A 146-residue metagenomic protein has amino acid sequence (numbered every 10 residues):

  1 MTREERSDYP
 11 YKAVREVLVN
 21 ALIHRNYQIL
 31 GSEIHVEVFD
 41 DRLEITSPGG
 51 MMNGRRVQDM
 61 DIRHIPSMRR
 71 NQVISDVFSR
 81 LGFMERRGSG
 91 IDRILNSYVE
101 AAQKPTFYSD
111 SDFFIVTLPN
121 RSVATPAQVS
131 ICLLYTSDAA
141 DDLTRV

Functional and structural regions predicted by a protein language model:
M1-S7: Helix-loop-beta hinge of the Bergerat
Y9-A124: Conserved beta-strand-loop-beta-strand hairpin that lines the nucleotide-binding pocket of ATP/GTP-utilizing enzymes
S122, D141-D142: A very general structural signal that marks isolated residues within well-ordered alpha-helical segments
A124-L134: Short alpha-helical segments that sit at the start of domains
Y135-A140: Conserved small/polar residues in nucleotide/adenosyl-binding loops
